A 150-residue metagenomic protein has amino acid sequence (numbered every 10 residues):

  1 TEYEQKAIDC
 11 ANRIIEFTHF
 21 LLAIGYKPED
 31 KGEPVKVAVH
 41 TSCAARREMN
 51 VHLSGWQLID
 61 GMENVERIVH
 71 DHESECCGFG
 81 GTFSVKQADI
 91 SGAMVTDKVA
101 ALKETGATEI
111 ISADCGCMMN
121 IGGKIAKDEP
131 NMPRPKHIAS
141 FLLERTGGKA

Functional and structural regions predicted by a protein language model:
T1-A150: Iron-sulfur cluster-binding electron-transfer modules in prokaryotic oxidoreductases
